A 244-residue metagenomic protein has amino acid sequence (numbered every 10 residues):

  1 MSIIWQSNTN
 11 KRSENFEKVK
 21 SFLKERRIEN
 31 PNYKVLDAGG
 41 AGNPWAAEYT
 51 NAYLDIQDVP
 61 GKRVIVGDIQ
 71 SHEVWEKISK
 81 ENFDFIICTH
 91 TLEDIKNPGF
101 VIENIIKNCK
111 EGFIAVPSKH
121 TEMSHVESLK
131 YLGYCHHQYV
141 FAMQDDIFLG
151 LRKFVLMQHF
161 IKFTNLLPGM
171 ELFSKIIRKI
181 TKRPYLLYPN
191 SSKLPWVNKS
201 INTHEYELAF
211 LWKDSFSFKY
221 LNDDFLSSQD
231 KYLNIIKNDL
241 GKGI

Functional and structural regions predicted by a protein language model:
M1-E81, I180-I244: Conserved N-terminal segment of class I S-adenosyl-L-methionine
Y33, D84, K110: Conserved acidic residues
W45-A46, K96, E122: Glycine/Thr-rich phosphate-binding loops of Rossmann-like dinucleotide-binding domains
E73, I95-K96: Activation segment
E76, D84, E103, K107: Replace "anionic and nucleotidyl ligands
I87: A conserved beta-strand element that flanks and buttresses the S-adenosyl-L-methionine
H90-D94: A short His-aromatic
G99-I244: S-adenosyl-L-methionine-dependent methyltransferase catalytic module, highlighting the catalytic core
